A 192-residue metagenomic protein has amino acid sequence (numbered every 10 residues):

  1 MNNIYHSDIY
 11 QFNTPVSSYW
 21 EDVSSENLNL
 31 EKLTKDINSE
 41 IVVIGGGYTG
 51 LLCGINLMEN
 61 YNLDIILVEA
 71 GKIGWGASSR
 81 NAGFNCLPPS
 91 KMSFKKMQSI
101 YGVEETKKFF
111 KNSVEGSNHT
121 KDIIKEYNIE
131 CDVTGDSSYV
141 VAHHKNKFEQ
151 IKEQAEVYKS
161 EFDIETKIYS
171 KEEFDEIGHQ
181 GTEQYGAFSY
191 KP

Functional and structural regions predicted by a protein language model:
M1-I41, E59-D64: Extreme N-terminal leader/targeting segments of oxidoreductases
N2-V16, D22-V23, K91-Q98, D122-P192: Flavin (FAD/FMN) cofactor-binding and adjacent substrate-gating region of FAD-dependent oxidoreductase domains
T34, G74-S78, I177-Q180: Short glycine-biased active-site loop of nucleotidyltransferases that positions the nucleotide triphosphate and helps
G45-T49, A70: Glycine-rich Rossmann-fold phosphate-binding loop(s) that bind the pyrophosphate of adenine dinucleotide cofactors
L52-N56: Short amphipathic alpha-helical face segments that pack within enzyme cores and frequently flank/anchor catalytic
M58-R80: Glycine-rich FAD pyrophosphate-binding loop
R80-N112: Glycine-rich active-site loop/strand segments that organize a redox cofactor
K108-D122, E153: A non-catalytic, amphipathic alpha-helix used as a structural packing/dimerization or gating element in enzyme scaffolds
